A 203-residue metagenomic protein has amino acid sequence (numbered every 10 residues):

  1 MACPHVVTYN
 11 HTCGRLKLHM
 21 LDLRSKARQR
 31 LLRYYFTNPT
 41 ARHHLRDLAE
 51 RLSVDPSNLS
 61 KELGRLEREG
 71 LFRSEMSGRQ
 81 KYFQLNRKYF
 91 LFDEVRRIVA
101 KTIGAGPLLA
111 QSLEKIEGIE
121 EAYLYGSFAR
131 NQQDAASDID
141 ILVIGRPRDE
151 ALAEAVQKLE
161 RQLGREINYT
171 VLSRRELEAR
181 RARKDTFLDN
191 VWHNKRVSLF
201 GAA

Functional and structural regions predicted by a protein language model:
A2-E120, A129-A136, R146-A203: Catalytic core of pol beta-like nucleotidyltransferases
Y125-S127: Glycine-rich beta-strand-to-loop/alpha-helix junction loops that act as flexible
L142-I144: Short hydrophobic/aromatic beta-strand micro-patches that form the beta-sheet surface supporting nucleotide- or nucleic
